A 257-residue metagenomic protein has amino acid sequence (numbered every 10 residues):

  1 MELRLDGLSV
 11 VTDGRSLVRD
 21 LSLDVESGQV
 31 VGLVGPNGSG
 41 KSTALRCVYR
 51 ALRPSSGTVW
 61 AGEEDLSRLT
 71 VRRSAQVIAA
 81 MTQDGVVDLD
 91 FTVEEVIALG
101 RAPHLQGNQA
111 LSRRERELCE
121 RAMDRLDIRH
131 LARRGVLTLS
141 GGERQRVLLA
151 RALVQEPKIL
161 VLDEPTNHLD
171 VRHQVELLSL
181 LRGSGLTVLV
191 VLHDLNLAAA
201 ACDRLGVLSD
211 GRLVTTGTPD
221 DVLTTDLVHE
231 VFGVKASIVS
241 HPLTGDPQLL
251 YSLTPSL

Functional and structural regions predicted by a protein language model:
V34-P36: The feature captures the beta-strand-to-loop junction immediately N-terminal to the Walker
Y49: Helix-to-loop junction immediately C-terminal to a conserved catalytic motif
G57-D65: Conserved ABC transporter NBD signature motif
A98, R113-L131: Conserved ABC ATPase "signature" region
V154-K158: A short, proline-enriched helix->beta-strand linker immediately N-terminal to the Walker B motif in ABC-type P-loop
L160-E164, L169: Catalytic Walker B motif of ABC-type/P-loop ATPase nucleotide-binding domains
T225, H229-L257: ABC ATPase nucleotide-binding domains
